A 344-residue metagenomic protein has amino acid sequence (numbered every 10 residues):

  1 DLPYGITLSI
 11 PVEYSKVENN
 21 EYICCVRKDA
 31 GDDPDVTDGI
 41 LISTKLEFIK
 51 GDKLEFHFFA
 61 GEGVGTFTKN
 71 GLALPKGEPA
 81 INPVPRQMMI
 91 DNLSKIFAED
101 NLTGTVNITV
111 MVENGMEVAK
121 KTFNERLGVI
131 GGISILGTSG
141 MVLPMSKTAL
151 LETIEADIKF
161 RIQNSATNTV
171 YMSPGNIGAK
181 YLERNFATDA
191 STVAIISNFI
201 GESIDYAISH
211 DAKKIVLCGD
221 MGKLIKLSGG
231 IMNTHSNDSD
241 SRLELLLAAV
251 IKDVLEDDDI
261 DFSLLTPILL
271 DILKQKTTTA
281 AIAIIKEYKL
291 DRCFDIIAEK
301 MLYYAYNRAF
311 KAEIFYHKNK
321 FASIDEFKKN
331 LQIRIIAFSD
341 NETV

Functional and structural regions predicted by a protein language model:
D1-K121, E125-L127: Generic N-terminal targeting/processing segments that precede catalytic cores or assembly contacts
D1-L8, N319, I333-F338: Short alpha-helical "patches" and their helix-cap loops
T37-I49, F321-F327, I333-V344: C-terminal edge-of-domain segments
I49, E113-G115, I177, G222 (+1 more regions): Short, glycine-/Ser/Thr-/acidic-enriched flexible segments
E99, T103-N107, F315-Q332: Short glycine-rich, low-complexity/disordered patches
L127-I133, T138-D157, R161-A312, H317 (+2 more regions): A structural signal for small-residue-enriched, beta-sheet-centric alpha/beta enzyme cores and oligomeric scaffold folds
